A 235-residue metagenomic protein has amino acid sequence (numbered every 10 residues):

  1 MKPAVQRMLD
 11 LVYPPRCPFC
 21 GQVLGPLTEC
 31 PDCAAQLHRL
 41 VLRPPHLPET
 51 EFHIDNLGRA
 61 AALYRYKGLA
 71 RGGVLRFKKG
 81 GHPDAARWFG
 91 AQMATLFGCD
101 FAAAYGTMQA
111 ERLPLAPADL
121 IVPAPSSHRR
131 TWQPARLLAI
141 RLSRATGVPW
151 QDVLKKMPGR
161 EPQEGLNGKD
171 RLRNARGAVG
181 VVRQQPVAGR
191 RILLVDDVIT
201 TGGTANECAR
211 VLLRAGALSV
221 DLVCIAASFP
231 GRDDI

Functional and structural regions predicted by a protein language model:
M1-I235: Glycine-rich phosphate/pyrophosphate-handling loop used in enzymes and phosphotransfer proteins
